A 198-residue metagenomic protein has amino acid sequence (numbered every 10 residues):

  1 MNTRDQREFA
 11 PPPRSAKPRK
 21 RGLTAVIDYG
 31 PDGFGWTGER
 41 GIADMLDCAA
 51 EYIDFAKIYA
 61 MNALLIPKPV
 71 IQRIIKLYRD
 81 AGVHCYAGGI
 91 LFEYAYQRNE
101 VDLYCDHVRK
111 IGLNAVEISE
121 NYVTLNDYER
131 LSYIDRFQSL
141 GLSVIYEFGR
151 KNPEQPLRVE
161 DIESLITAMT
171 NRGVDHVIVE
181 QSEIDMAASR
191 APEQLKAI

Functional and structural regions predicted by a protein language model:
M1-I75: Conserved N-terminal beta1-alpha1 strand-loop-helix module at the mouth
R7, G38-R40, L64-L77, Y94-Y104 (+3 more regions): Active-site-adjacent beta->alpha loops and helix N-cap segments on the catalytic face of soluble alpha/beta enzymes
P12-A25, D80-A87, I134-E154: N-terminal small/glycine-rich loop or linker at the start of catalytic domains across soluble metabolic enzymes
S15-P18, A43-Y52, K68-G82, D102-G112 (+2 more regions): Acidic (Asp/Glu)-rich catalytic clusters
R21-Y29, I53-I58, C85-G89, V116-I118 (+2 more regions): Hydrophobic faces of well-ordered beta-strands that scaffold small-molecule active sites in alpha/beta enzyme cores
I27-G33, A60-L64, G89-Y94, E120-T124 (+2 more regions): Active-site-proximal loop/turn and secondary-structure-junction residues that shape catalytic pockets, frequently
A60, I111-Y122, M169-M186: Glycine-rich phosphate-binding active-site loops on the catalytic face of alpha/beta enzymes
